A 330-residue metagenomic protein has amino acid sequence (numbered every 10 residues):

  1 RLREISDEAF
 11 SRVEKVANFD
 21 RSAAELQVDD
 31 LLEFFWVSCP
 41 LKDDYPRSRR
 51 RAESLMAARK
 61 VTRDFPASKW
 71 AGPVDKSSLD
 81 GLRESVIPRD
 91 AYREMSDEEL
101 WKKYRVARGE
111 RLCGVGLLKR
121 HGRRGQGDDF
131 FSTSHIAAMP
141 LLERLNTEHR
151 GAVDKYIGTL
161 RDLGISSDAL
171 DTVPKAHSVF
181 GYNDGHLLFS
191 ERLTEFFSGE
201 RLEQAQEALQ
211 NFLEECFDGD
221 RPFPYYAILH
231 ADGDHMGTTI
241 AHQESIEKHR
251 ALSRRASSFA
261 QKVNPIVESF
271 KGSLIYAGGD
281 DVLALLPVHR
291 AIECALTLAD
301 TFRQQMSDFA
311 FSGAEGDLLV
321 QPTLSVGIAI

Functional and structural regions predicted by a protein language model:
R1-G278, V282-I330: Regulatory/sensor and coupling segments of signal-transduction and defense proteins
